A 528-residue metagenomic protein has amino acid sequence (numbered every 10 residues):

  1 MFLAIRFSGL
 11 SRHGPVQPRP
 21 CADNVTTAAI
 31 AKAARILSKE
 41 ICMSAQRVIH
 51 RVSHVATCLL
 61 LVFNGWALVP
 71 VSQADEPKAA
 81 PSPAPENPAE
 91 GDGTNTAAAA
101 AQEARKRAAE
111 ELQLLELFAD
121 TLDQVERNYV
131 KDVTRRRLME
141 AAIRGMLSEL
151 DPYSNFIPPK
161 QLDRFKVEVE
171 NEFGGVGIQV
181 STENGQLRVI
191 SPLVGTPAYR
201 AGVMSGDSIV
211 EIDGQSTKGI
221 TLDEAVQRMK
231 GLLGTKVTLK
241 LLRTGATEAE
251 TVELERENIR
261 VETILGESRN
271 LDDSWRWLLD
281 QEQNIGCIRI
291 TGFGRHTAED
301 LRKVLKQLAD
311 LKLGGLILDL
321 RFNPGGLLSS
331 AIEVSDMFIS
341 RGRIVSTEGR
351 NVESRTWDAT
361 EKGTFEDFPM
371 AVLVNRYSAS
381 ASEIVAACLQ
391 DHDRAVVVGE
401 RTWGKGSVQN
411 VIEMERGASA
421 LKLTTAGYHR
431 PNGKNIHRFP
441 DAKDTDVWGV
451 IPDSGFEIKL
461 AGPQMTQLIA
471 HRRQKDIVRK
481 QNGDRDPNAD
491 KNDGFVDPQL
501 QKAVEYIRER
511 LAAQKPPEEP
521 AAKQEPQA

Functional and structural regions predicted by a protein language model:
V16-A22: Residue-level detector of structural "landmarks"
D23-S38: Short alpha-helix boundary/capping segments
S44-H54, N64-G315, F322-P324, R485-A528: Flexible, low-complexity junctional segments that flank or bridge functional domains
E76, P85-N95, R260, L265-A528: C-terminal "post-core" interaction segments
